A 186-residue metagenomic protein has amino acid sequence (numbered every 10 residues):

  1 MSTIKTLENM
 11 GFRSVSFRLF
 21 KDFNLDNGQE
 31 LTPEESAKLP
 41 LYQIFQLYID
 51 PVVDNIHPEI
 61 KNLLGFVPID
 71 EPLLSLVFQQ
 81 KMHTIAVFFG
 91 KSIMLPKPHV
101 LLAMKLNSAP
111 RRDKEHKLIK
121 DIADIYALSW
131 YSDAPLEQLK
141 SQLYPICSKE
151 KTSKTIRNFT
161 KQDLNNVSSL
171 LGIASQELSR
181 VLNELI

Functional and structural regions predicted by a protein language model:
M1-I186: Compositionally biased terminal segments of proteins
